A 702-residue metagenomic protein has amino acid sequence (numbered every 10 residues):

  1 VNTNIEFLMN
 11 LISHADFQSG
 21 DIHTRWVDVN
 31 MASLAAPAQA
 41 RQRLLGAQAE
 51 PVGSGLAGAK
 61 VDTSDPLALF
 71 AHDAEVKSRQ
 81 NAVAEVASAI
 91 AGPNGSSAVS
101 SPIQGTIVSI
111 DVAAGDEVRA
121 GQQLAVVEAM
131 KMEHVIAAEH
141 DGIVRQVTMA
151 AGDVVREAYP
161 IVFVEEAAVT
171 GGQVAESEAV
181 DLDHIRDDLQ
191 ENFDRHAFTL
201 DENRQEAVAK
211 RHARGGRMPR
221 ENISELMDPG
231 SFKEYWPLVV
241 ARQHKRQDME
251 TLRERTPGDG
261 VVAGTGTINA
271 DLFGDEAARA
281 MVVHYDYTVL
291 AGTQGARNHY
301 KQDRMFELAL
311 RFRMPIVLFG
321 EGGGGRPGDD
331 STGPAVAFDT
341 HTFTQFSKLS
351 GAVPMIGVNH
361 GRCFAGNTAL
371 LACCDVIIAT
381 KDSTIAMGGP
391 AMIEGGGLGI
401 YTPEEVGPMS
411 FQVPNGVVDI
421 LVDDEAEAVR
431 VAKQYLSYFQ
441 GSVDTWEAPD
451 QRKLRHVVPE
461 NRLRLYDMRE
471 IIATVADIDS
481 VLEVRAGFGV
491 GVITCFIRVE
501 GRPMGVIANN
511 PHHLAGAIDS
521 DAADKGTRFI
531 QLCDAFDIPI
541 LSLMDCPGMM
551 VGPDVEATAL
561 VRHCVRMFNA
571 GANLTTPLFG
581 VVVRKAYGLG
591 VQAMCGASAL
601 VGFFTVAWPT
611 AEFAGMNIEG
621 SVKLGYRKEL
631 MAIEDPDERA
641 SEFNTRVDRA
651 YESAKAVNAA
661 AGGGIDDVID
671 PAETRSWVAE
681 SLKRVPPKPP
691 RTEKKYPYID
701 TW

Functional and structural regions predicted by a protein language model:
V1-G92, D153-P160, Q173: Catalytic cores of soluble metabolic enzymes centered on carboxylation/carboxyl-transfer
A74-S96, V112-A129: Short beta-strand/loop turn elements enriched in aromatics
S88-V99, A129, V169-H184, D201: Periplasmic scaffold and linker elements that assemble and bridge Gram-negative envelope complexes
S100-P102, V108-E117, H140, Q146-A151: Short histidine-centered loop motifs in beta-beta connectors
I103, H140, R156, N359 (+1 more regions): A cytosolic small-molecule/anion-sensing beta-strand core signal
I103, M130-M132, M594: Methionine-biased hydrophobic packing positions in alpha-helices, especially within tandem helical repeat solenoids
D116-A137, D153-G171: Short hydrophobic beta/alpha edge segments that flank linear recognition/processing sites
G172-W702: Ligand-binding clefts of soluble mixed alpha/beta catalytic domains
